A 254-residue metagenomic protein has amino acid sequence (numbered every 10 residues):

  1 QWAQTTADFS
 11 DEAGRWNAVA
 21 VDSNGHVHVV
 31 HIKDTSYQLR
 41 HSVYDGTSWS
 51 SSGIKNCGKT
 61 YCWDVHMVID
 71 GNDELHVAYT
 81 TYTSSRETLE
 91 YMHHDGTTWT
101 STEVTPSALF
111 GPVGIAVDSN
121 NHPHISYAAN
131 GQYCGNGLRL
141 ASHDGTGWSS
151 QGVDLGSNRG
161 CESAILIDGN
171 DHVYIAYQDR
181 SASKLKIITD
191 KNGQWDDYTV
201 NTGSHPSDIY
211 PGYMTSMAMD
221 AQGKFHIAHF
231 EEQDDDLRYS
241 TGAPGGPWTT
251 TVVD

Functional and structural regions predicted by a protein language model:
Q1-D254: Extracellular, repeat-based ectodomains that mediate carbohydrate processing or recognition
